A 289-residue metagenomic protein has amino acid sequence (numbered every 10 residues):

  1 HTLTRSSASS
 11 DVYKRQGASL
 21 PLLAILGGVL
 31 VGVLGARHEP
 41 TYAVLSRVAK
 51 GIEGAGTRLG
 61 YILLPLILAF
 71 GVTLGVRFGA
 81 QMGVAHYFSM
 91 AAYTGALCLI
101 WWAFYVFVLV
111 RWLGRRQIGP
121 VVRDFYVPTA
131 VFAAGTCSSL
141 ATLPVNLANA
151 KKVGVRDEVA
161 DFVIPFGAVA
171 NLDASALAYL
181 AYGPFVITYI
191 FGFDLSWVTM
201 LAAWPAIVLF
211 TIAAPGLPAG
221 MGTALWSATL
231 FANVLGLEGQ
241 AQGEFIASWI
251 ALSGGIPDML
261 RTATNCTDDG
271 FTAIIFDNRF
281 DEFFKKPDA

Functional and structural regions predicted by a protein language model:
T2-S9, Y13: Single conserved hydrophobic/aromatic residue that forms the stacking wall/gate of nucleotide- or nucleobase-binding
S6, A181-A289: Transmembrane alpha-helical segments and their short flanking loops that form helix-hairpins/helix-helix interfaces
D11-L20, E53-G56, H86-T94: Interfacial loop-to-helix junctions that mark the boundaries of transmembrane helices in multi-pass membrane
L22-G35, L66-L74, T94-F107, G183-T188 (+3 more regions): Hydrophobic core segments of alpha-helical transmembrane domains in multi-pass membrane transport and ion-translocation
L34-A43, G71-H86, G119, V186-F193 (+1 more regions): Transmembrane helix-loop junctions in multi-pass membrane proteins
A43-R58, D124, P128-F132, A148-K152 (+2 more regions): Short amphipathic alpha-helical coupling elements at transmembrane boundaries
K50, A80-V106: Entry/N-cap segments of selected transmembrane alpha helices and their immediately preceding amphipathic helices
A133-A214, F283: Helix-loop-helix junctions within the multi-pass membrane cores of secondary transporters/permeases
